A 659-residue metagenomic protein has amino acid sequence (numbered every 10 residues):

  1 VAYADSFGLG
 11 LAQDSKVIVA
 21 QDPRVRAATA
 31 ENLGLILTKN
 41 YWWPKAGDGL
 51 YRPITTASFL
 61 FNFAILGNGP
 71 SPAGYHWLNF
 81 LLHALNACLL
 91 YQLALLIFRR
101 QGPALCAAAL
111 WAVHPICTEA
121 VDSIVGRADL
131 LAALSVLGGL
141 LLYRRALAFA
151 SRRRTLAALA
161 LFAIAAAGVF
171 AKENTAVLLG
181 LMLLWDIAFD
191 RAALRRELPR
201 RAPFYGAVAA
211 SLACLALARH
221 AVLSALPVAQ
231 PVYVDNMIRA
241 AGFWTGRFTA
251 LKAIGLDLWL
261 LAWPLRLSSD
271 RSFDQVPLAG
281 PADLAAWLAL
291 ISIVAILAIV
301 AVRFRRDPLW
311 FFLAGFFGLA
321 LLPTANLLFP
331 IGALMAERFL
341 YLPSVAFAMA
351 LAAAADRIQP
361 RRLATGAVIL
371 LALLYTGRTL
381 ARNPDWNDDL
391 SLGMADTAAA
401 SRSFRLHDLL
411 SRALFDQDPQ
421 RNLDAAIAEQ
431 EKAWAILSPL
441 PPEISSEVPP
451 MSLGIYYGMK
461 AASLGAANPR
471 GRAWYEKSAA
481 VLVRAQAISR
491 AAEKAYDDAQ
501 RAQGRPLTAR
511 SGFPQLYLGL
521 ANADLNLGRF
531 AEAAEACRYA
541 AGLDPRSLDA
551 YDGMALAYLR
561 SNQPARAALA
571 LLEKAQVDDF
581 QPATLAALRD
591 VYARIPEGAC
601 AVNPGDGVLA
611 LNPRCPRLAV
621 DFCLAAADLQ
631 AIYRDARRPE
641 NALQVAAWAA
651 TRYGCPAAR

Functional and structural regions predicted by a protein language model:
V1-R470, W474-E476, V483, R490 (+3 more regions): Polytopic membrane enzymes that build or remodel cell-surface glycoconjugates and lipids
A282-L284, L390-R659: C-terminal luminal/periplasmic domains and tails of membrane-associated envelope-modifying transferases
